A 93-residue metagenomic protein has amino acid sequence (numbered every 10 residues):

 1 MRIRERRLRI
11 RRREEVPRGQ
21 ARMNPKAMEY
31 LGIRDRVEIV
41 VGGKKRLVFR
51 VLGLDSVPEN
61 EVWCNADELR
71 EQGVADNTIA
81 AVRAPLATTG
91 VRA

Functional and structural regions predicted by a protein language model:
R2-R4: Glycine-rich phosphate-binding loops of nucleotide-dependent enzymes
R7-E38, L52-I79, R83: Short beta-strand-centered segments at strand-helix junctions
G42-K44, P85: Short, surface-exposed secondary-structure boundary micro-motifs
K45-F49: Surface-exposed loop/edge segments in extracytoplasmic proteins
A84-A93: Long, low-complexity intrinsically disordered regions
